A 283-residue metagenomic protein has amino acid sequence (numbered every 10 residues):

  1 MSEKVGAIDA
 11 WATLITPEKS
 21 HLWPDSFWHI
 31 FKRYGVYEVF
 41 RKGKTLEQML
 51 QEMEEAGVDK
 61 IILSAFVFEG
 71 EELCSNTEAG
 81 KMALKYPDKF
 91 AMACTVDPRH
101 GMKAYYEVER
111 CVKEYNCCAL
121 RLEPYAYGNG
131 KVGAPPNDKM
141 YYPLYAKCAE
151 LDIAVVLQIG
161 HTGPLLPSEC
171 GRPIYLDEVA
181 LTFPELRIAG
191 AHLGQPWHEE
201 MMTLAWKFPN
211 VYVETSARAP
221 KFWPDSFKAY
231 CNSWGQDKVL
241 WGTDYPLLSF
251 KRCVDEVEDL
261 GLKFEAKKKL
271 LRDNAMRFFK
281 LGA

Functional and structural regions predicted by a protein language model:
S2-K60, R110, S233-L240, L248-A283: Mid-to-C-terminal alpha-helical segments outside catalytic/metal-binding sites
I8-A12, I61-L63, A91-C94, L120-L122 (+4 more regions): Hydrophobic faces of well-ordered beta-strands that scaffold small-molecule active sites in alpha/beta enzyme cores
E18-P24, S75-N76, Y105-Y106, V132-A134 (+5 more regions): Short aromatic-enriched loop/helix-cap "lid" or pocket-rim segments at secondary-structure transitions that line
L46-E54, L73-G80, L84, M102-K113 (+8 more regions): Amphipathic, non-transmembrane alpha-helical secondary structure
V58, D88, E150, E185 (+2 more regions): Active-site acidic short loop of glycosyltransferases
D59-K60, E69-L157, H161-G163, P167-C170 (+1 more regions): Active-site gating/metal-coordination segments in enzymes
R187, G194-R252, L260-E265: Active-site-adjacent C-terminal substructures of enzyme catalytic domains
